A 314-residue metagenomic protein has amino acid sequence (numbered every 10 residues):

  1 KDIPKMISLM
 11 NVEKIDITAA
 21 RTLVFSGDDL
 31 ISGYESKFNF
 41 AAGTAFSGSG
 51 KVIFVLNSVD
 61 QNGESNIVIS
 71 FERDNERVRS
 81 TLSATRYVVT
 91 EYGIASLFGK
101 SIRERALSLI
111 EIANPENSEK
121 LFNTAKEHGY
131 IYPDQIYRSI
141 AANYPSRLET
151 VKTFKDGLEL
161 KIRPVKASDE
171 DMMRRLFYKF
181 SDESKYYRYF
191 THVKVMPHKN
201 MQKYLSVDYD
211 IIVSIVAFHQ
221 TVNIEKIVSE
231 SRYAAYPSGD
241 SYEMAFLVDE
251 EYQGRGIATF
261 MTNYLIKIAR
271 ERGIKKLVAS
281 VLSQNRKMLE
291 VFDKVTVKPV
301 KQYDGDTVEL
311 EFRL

Functional and structural regions predicted by a protein language model:
K1-I136: Conserved phosphate- and dinucleotide-binding cores of soluble alpha/beta proteins, encompassing both enzyme active
N143-L314: Long, contiguous binding/interaction regions
